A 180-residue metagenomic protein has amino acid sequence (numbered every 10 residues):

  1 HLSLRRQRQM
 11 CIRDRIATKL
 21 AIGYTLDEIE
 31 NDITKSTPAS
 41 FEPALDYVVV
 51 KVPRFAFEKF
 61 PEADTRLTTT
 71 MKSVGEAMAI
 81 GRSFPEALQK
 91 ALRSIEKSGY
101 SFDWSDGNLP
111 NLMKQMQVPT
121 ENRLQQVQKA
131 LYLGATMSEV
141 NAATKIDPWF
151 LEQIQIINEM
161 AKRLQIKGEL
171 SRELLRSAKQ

Functional and structural regions predicted by a protein language model:
H1-I12: Single conserved hydrophobic/aromatic residue that forms the stacking wall/gate of nucleotide- or nucleobase-binding
M10-C11, I29-S40: Active-site loops and adjacent core secondary-structure elements that bind or stabilize anionic groups
R13-D14, R123: Catalytic-loop motifs flanking and including active-site residues across diverse enzymes
D14, I22, P43-Y100: Mobile "lid/hinge" segments at catalytic clefts and subdomain interfaces of large enzymes
T18-A21, I33-S36, V49: A long amphipathic alpha-helix within ATP-dependent nucleotide-binding catalytic cores
G23-D32, Y100-F102: Acidic/polar loop patches that form or flank catalytic/metal-binding clefts of enzymes that bind anionic ligands
P43, I80-Q180: Terminal amphipathic helices with adjacent charged low-complexity linkers/tails
